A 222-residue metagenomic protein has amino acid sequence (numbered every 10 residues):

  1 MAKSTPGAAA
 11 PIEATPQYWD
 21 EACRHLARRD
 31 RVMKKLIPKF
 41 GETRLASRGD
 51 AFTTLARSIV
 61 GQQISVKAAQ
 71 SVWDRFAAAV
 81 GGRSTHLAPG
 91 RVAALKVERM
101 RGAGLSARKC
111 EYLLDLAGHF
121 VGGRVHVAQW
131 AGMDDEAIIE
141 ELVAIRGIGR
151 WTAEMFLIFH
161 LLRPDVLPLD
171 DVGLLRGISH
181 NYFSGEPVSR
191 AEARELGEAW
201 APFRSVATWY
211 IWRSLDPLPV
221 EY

Functional and structural regions predicted by a protein language model:
M1-T43, E111, A131, D135-E136 (+1 more regions): C-terminal accessory module of base-excision DNA glycosylases/AP lyases that mediates lesion recognition and DNA
E13, I64-R146, A201: Alpha-helical ds-nucleic-acid-binding substructure associated with the helix-hairpin-helix region of base-excision DNA
C23, M33, E42, G49-F52 (+8 more regions): Generic secondary-structure boundary/loop-capping signal
R28, S47-R48, S84, A88 (+2 more regions): A generic short alpha-helical patch detector that favors 3-5-residue windows in or near N-terminal regions
D30-T53, R57-S58, S65-R83: A positional/architectural concept
T54-I59, R75, L95-R99, A137-E141 (+3 more regions): A general alpha-helix detector
S58, G102, V127, L142 (+3 more regions): Generic anion/oxyanion-binding catalytic loop in active/binding sites
V60, G149: Conserved S/T- and glycine-rich ATP-binding loop of Class I adenylate-forming
